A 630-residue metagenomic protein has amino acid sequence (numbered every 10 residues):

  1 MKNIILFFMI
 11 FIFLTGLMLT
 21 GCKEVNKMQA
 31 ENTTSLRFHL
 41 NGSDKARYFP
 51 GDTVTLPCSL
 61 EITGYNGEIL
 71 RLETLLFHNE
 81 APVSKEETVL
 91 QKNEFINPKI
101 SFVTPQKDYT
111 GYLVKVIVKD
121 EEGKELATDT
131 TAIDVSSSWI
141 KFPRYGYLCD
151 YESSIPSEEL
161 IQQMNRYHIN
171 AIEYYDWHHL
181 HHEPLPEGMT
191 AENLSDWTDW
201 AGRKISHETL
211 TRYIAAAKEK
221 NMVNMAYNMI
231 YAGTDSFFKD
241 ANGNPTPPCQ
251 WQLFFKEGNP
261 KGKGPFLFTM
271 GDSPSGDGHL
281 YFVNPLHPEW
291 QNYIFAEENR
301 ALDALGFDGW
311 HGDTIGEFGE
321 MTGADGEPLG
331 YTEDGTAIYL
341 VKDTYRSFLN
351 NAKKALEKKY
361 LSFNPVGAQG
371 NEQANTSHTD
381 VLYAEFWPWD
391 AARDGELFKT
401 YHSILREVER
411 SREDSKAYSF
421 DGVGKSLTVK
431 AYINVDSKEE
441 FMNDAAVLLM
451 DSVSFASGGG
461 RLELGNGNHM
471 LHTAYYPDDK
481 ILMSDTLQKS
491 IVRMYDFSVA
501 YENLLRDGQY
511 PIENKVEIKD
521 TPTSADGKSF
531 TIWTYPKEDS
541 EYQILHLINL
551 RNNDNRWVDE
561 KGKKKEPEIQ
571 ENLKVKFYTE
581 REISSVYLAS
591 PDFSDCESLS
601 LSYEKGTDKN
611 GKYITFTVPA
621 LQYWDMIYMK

Functional and structural regions predicted by a protein language model:
A127-L180: An acidic-aromatic substrate-binding cleft motif
S137-P143, C149-S153, A226-L305: Active-site-adjacent "subsite" loops/lids of carbohydrate-active enzymes
C149-I169, H182-K239, N292-A296, L340-S347: Aromatic- and glycine-enriched glycan-recognition loops and surfaces that form the carbohydrate-binding subsites
D277-L280, T322-P328, E407-A445: Active-site clefts of carbohydrate-active enzymes
L286-V381, W389-R406, E413: Active-site neighborhood of glycoside hydrolase catalytic domains
T314-G316, F420-E502, R551: Aromatic/acidic polysaccharide-binding cleft in carbohydrate-active enzymes
S452, T521-R581, D625: Carbohydrate-binding surface patches
T607-K630: C-terminal beta-strand-rich structural cap/linker in extracellular carbohydrate-active enzymes
